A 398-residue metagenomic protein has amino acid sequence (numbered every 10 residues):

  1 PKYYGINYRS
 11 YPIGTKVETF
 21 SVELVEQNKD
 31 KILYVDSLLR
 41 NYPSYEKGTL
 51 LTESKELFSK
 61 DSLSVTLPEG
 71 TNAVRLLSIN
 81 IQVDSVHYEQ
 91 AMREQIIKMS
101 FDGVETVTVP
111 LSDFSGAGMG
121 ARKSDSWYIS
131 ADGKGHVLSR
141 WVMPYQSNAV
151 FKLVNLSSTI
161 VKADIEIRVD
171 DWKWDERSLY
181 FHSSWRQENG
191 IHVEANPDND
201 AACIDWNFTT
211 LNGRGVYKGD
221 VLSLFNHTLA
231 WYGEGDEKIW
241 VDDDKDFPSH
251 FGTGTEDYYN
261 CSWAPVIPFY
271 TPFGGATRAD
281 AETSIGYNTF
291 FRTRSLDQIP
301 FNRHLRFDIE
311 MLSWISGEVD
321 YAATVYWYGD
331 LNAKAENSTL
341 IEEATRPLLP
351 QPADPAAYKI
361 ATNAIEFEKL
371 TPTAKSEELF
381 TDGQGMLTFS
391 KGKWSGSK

Functional and structural regions predicted by a protein language model:
P1-P355: Beta-strand-centric surfaces of beta-sandwich/beta-rich domains
L349-S397: Glycan-recognition and processing domains
